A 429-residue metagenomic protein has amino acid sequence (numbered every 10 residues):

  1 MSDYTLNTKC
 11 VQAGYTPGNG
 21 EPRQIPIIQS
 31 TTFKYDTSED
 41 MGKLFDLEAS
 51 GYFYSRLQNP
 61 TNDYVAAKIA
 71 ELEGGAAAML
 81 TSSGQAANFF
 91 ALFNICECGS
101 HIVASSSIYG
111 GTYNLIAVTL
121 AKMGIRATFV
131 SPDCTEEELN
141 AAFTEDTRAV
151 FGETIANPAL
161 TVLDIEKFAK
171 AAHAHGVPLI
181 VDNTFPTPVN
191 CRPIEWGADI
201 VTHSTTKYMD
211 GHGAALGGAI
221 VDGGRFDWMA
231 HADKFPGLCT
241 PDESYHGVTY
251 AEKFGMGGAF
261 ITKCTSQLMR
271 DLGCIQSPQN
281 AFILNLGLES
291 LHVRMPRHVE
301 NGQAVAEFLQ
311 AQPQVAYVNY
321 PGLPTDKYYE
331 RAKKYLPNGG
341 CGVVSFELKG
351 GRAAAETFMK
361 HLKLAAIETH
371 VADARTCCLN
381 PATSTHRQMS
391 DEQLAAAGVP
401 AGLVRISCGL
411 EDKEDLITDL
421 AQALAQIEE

Functional and structural regions predicted by a protein language model:
M1-N59, A67: N-terminal "arm"/small-domain region of PLP-dependent enzymes with the aminotransferase-like
S2, N7-T16, A78-A311: Conserved PLP-enzyme active-site core in the AAT-like
T32, G223-F226, L348-G351: Short loop segments at secondary-structure junctions
T37-F89, G111-T119: Conserved N-terminal alpha-helix of the aminotransferase class I/II PLP-enzyme fold
G74, Q314-Y317, G402: Glycine-centered tight turns that cap/initiate beta-strands
G99, A117-V118, R126-A127, A141 (+5 more regions): PLP-dependent enzyme catalytic core of the Aspartate aminotransferase-like
V221, S345-E347, S407-G409: Short hydrophobic/aromatic beta-strand micro-patches that form the beta-sheet surface supporting nucleotide- or nucleic
L272-I275, Q279-A281, L286, S290 (+4 more regions): Conserved small-domain helix->loop->beta segment predominantly found in fold-type I
